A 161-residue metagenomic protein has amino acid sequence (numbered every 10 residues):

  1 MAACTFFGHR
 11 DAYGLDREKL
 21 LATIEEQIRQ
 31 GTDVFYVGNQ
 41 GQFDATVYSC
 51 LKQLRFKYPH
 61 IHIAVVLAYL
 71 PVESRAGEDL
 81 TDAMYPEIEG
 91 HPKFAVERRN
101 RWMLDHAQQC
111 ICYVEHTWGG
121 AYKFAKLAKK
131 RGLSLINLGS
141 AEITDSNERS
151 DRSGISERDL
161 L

Functional and structural regions predicted by a protein language model:
M1-A3, G8-L160: Acidic/glycine-enriched connector segments
